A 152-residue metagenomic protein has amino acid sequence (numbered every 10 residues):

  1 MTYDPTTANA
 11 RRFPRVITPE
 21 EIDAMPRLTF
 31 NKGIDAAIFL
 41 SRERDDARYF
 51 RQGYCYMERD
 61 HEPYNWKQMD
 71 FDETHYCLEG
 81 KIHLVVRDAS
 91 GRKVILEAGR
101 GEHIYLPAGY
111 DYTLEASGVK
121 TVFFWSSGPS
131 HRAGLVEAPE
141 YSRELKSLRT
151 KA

Functional and structural regions predicted by a protein language model:
M1-R59, Y64-N65, R143-A152: A short, N-terminal "cap"/entry segment at the start of jelly-roll beta-barrel domains of the cupin/DSBH fold
T2-Y3, T7-N9, D111-A152: Double-stranded beta-helix
L40-R42, E62-M69, V86, I95-L96 (+1 more regions): Short histidine-centered beta-strand/loop micro-motifs that create catalytic or ligand/metal-coordination sites
Q52-Y56, T74, I95, H103-Y105: Conserved hydrophobic/aromatic beta-strand scaffold that supports enzyme active sites
Y54, V86-D88, A108, A116 (+1 more regions): Residue-level recognition of conserved beta-strand positions in structured domain cores
M57, Q68-L84, D88: Short, conserved beta-strand element in jelly-roll/cupin
H61-Y64, H83, E102-I104, A108-T113 (+1 more regions): Histidine-centered metal-chelating micro-motifs
D88-A108: Short acidic-glycine-tyrosine-enriched beta hairpin
